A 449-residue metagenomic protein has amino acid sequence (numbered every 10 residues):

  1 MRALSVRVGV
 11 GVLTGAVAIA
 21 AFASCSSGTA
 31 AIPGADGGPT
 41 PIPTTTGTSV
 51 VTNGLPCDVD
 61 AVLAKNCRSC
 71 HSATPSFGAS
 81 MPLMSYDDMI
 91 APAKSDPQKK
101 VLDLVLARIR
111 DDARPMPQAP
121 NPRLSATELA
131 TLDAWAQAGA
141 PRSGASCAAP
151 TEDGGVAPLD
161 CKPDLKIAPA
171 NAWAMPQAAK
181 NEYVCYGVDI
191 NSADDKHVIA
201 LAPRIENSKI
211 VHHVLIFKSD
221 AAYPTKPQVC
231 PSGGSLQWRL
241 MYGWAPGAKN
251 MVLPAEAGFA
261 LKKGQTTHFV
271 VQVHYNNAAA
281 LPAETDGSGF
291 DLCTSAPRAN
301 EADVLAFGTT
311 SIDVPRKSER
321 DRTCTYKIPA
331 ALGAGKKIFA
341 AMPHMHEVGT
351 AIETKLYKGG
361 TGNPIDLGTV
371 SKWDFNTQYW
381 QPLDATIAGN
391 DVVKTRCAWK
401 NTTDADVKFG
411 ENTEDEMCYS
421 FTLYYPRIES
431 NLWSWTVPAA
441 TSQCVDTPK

Functional and structural regions predicted by a protein language model:
M1-S24: Sec-dependent bacterial lipoprotein signal peptides
L4, M84-A93, A119, T127 (+4 more regions): Surface-exposed loop/turn and secondary-structure junction residues enriched for glycine/proline
R7, S26-T29, T422: Serine/proline-rich low-complexity intrinsically disordered segments, especially terminal tails, linkers
V8, I90-A91, R123-S125, A299 (+1 more regions): A broad, structure-centric signal for solvent-exposed, well-ordered loop/edge residues that line or flank functional
G11-G15, T52-D58, S430: Short, intrinsically disordered, charge-biased short linear motifs at domain edges
C25-V188, H268-Q272: Aromatic- and Gly/Pro-enriched helix-to-coil junctions and flexible linker segments
S146-K337, M342-K449: Beta-strand-centric surfaces of beta-sandwich/beta-rich domains
